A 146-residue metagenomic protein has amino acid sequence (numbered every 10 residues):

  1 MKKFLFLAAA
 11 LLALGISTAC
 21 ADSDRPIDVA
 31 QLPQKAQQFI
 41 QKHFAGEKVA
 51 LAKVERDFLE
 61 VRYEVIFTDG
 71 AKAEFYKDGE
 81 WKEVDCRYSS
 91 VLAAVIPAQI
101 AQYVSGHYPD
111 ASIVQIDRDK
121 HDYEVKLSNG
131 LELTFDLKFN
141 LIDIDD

Functional and structural regions predicted by a protein language model:
M1-D24: Bacterial Sec-dependent N-terminal signal peptides
D22-D146: Interaction-mediating elements
